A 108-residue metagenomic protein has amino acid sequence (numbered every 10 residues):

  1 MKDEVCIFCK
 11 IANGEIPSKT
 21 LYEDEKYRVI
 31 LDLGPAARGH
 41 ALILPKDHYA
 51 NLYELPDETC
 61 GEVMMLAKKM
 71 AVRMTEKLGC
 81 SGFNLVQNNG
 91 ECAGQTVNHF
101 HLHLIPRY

Functional and structural regions predicted by a protein language model:
M1-Y108: HIT superfamily nucleotide-processing domains
